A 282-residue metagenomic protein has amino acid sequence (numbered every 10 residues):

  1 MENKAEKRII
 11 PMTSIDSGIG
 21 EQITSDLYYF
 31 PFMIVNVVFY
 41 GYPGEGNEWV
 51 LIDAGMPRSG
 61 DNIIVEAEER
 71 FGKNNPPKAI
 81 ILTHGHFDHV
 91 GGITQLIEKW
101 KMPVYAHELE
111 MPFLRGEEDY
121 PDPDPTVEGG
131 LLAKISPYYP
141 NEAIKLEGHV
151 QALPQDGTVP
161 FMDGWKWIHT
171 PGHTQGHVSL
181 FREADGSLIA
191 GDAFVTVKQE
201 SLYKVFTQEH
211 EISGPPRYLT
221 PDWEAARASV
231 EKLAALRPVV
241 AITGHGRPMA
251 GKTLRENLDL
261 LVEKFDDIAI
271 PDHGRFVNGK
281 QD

Functional and structural regions predicted by a protein language model:
M1-I19: Short glycine- and acidic-rich boundary segments immediately preceding or forming the N-terminal edge of structured
E6-P11, E110-H169, P221, A225-A234: Metallo-beta-lactamase
T13-F71, L180-G191, T196: Conserved beta-strand hairpin/beta-sheet module of binuclear metal-dependent hydrolase folds, prominently
V50-I52, I81, V104, S187-I189 (+1 more regions): Residue-level marker for buried hydrophobic side chains located in beta-strands that build the well-ordered beta-sheet
M56-R58, K166-P171, Q175-K252: Metallo-beta-lactamase
G60-A106, E110: Active-site metal-binding motif and surrounding structural segment of the metallo-beta-lactamase
K101-E108, P125-E128, I189-G191: Short hydrophobic/aromatic-enriched beta-strand-loop microsegments
G246-D282: Binuclear metal-ion centers of metallo-dependent hydrolases, dominated by the metallo-beta-lactamase
